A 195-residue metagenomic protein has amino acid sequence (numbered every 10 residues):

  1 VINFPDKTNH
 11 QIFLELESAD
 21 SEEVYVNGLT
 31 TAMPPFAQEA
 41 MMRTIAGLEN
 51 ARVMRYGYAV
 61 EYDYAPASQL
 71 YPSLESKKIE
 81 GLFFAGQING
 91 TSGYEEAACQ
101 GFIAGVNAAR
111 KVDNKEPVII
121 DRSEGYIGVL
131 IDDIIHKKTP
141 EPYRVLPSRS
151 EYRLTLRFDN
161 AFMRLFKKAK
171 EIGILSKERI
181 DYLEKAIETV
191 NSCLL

Functional and structural regions predicted by a protein language model:
V1-E80, F84, I88, F162 (+2 more regions): Mobile, glycine/GP-rich and aromatic-enriched active-site lid/loop segments adjacent to catalytic centers
E15-E17, E95-E96, E141: Acidic-residue sensor for enzyme active/binding pockets
V24, R55, A59-V60, A65 (+9 more regions): Residue-level signal for pocket-adjacent positions within structured domains
Y25, N89-A109: A conserved FAD-binding loop/helix module that cradles the flavin
I45-A46, N50, I103-K111: Glycine-rich loop(s) and the adjacent beta-strand/alpha-helix scaffold that form part
L70, I88-E96, V118-D121, R153-R157: Alpha-helix capping and helix-loop boundary segments enriched in small/acidic/polar residues
F102, A108, N114-L195: Non-catalytic terminal regions with compositionally biased, polar/charged low complexity
